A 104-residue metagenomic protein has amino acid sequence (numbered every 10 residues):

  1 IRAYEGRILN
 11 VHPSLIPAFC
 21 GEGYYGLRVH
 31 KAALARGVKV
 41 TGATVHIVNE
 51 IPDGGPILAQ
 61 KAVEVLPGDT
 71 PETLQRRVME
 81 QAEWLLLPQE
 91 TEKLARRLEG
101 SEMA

Functional and structural regions predicted by a protein language model:
I1-E99: Donor/substrate-binding cores of folate-linked one-carbon enzymes
E102-A104: A short, charged, Gly/Pro-tolerant segment at domain boundaries
